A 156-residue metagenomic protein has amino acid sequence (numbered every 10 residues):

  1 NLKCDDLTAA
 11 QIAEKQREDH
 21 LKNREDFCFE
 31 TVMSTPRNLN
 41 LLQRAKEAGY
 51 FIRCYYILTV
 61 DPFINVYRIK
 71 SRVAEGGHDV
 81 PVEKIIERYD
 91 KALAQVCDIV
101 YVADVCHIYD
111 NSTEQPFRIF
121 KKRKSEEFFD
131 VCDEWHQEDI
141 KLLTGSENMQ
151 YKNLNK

Functional and structural regions predicted by a protein language model:
N1-E25: Conserved substrate/cofactor phosphate-moiety recognition/catalytic segment in nucleotide-dependent phosphotransferases
D6-A10, T35, R88-Y89: A conditional alpha-helix N-cap/helix-loop micro-motif detector
L21, Q43-K46, V100: Anion (oxyanion) recognition and catalysis
R24, A48-R53, V102-V105: Short glycine-/polar-rich loops that comprise or flank the Walker A/P-loop and associated switch/sensor motifs
E30-L39, T59: Acidic, metal-coordinating catalytic cores used for nucleic-acid/nucleotide bond scission and strand-transfer chemistry
N38-F51: Short, electropositive alpha-helical surface patch
Y50-D98: A glycine- and Lys/Arg-enriched "phosphate-lid" helix/loop adjacent to the NTP-binding pocket of small-molecule kinases
D98-K156: NTP-dependent small-molecule kinase module
